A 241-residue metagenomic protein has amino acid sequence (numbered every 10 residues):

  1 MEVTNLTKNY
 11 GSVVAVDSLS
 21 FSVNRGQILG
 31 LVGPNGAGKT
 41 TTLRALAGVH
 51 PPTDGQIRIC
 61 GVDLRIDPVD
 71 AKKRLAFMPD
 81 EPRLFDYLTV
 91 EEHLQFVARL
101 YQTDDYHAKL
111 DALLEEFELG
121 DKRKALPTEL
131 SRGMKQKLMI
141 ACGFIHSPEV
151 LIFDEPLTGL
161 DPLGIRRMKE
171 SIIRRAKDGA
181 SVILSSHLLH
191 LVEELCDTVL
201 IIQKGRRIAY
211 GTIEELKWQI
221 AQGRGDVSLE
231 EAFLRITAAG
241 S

Functional and structural regions predicted by a protein language model:
G55-I66, D70-A71: Conserved ABC transporter NBD signature motif
Q95, R99-K122: Conserved ABC ATPase "signature" region
L126-G133: Conserved ABC ATPase signature
L151-E155: Catalytic Walker B motif of ABC-type/P-loop ATPase nucleotide-binding domains
I165-D178: Helical segment within the ABC ATPase nucleotide-binding domain
Y210-G211: ABC ATPase "signature
